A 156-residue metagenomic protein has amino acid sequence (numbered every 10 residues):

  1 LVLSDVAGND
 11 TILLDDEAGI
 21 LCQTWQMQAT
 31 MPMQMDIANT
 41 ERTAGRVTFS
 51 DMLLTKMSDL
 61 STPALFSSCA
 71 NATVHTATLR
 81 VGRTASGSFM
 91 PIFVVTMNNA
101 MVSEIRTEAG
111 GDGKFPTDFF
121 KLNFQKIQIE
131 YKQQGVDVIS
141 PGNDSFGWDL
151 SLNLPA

Functional and structural regions predicted by a protein language model:
L1-A156: Glycine-rich, low-complexity intrinsically disordered segments
